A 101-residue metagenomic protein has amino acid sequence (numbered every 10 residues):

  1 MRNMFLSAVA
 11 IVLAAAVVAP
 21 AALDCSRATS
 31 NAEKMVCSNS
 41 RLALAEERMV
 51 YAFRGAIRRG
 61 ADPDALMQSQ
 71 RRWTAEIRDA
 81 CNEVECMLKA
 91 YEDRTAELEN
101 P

Functional and structural regions predicted by a protein language model:
R2-L6, V17-P101: N-terminal alpha-helical modules
I11-V12: Repetitive helical segments and hydrophobic/amphipathic motifs
